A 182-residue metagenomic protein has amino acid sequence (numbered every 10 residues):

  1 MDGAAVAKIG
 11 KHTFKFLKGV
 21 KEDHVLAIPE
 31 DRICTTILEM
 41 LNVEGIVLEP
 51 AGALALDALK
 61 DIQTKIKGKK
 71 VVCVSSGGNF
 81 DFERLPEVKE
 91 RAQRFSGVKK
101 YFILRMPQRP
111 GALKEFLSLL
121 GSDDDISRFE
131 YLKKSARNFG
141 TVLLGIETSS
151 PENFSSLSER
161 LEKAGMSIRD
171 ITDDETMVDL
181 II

Functional and structural regions predicted by a protein language model:
M1, V6, V25, E44-G45 (+1 more regions): Generic secondary-structure boundary/loop-capping signal
M1-G3, K21, V98-Y101: Short beta-alpha connecting loops at secondary-structure transitions that line or flank enzyme active sites
A4, K8, P29-I33, G52-L54 (+4 more regions): Glycine-rich beta-alpha junction loops
G10-K69: Active-site-adjacent helical/loop segments in soluble small-molecule enzymes
K60-R91: Catalytic phosphate/nucleotide-handling subdomain of diverse soluble enzymes
F82-I182: A conserved regulatory-domain signal marking ACT and ACT-like small-molecule sensing domains and adjacent regulatory
